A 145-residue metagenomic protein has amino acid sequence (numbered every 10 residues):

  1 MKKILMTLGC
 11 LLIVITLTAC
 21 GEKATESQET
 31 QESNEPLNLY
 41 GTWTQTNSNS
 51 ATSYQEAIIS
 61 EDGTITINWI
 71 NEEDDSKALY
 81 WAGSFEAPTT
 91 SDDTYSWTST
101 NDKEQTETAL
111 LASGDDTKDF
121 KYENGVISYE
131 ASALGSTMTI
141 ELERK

Functional and structural regions predicted by a protein language model:
M1-I4: Positively charged n-region of N-terminal signal peptides that target proteins for export
M6-I13: Sec-dependent N-terminal signal peptides
I15-A19: C-terminal motif of bacterial Sec signal peptides marking the signal peptidase cleavage site
G21-K23: Bacterial signal peptide processing site
E29-S53, L142: Tryptophan-anchored aromatic micro-motifs
L39, A57-I65, T90-S91, F120-I127 (+1 more regions): Short, solvent-exposed coil/turn segments at beta-strand boundaries
T42-K77: Short, structured interface segments that constitute the first stable element of a domain
N49-S53, E72-V126, A133, M138: Contiguous, well-ordered beta-strand patches that form the walls/edges of small beta-barrel/beta-sandwich domains
